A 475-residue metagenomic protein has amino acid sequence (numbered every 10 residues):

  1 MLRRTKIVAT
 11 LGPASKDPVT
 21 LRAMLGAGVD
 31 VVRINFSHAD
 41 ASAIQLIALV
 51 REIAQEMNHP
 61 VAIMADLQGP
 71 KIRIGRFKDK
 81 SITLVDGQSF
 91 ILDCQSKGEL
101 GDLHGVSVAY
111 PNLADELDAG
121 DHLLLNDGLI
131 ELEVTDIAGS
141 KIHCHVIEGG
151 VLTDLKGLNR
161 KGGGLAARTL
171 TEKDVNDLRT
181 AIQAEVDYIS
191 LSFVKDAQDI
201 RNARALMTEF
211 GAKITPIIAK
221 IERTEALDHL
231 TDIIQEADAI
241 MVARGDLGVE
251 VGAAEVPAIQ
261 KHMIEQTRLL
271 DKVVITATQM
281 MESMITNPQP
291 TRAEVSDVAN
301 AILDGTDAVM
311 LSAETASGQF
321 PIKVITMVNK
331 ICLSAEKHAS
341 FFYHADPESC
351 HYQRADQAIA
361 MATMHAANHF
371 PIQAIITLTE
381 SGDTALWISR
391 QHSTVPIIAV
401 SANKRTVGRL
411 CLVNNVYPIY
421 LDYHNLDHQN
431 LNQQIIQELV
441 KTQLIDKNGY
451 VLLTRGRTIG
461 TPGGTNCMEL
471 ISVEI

Functional and structural regions predicted by a protein language model:
M1-I475: Non-catalytic helical/linker scaffolds that mediate oligomerization, partner binding, and domain coupling around large
